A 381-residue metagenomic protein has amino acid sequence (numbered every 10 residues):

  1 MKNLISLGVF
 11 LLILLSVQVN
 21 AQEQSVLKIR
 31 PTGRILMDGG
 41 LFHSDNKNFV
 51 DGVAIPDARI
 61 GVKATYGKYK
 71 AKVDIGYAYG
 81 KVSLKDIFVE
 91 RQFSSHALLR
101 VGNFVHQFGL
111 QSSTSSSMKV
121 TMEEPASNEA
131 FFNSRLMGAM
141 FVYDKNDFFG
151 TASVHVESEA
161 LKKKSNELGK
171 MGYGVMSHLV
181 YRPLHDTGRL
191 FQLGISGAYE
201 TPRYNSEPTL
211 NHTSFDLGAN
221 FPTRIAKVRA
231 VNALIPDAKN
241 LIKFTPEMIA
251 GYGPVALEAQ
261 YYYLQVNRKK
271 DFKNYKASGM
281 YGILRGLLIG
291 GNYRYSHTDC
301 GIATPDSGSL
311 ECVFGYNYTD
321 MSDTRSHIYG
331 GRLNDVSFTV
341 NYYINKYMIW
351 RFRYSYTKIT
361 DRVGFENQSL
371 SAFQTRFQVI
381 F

Functional and structural regions predicted by a protein language model:
M1-Q24: Bacterial Sec-dependent N-terminal signal peptides
N3-L4, A54, F131-F132, G331-R332 (+1 more regions): Short hydrophobic/aromatic segments of transmembrane alpha-helices and their interfaces
I13, A58, V62, Q378-V379: Short, Lys/Arg-rich amphipathic segments at extreme N-termini
L14-L15, Y69, F365: Hydrophobic alpha-helical membrane context
E23-A160, N166-R203, G286-L288, T298-T304 (+2 more regions): Outer membrane beta-barrel
N46-K47, T209-F381: Outer-membrane beta-barrel pore domains
S83, Q111-S112, K162, R268-D271 (+1 more regions): A short, polar/proline- and glycine-enriched secondary-structure boundary/capping micro-motif
